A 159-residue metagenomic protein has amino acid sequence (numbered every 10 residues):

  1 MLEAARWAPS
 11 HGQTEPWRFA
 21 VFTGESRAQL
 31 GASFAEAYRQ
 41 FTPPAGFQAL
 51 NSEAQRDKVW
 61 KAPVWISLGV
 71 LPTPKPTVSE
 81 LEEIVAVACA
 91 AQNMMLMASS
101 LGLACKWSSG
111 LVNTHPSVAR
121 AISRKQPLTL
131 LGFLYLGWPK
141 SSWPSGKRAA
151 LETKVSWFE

Functional and structural regions predicted by a protein language model:
M1-K61, E159: N-terminal amphipathic, basic helical "cap/leader" segment at the start of enzyme domains
A5, I66, P72-R120: Small-aliphatic-rich amphipathic alpha-helix that forms the alpha element of a beta-alpha
P16-W17, A62-W65, N93, L131: Short, surface-exposed beta-edge/turn micro-motifs
G24-S26, L71-T73, W138-S141: Short loop segments at secondary-structure junctions
R39, W60-T73: Acidic-glycine-rich active-site phosphate/pyrophosphate-binding loop
V118-L131: Short, electropositive alpha-helical surface patch
L130-E159: C-terminal helix-cap and adjacent tail motif
